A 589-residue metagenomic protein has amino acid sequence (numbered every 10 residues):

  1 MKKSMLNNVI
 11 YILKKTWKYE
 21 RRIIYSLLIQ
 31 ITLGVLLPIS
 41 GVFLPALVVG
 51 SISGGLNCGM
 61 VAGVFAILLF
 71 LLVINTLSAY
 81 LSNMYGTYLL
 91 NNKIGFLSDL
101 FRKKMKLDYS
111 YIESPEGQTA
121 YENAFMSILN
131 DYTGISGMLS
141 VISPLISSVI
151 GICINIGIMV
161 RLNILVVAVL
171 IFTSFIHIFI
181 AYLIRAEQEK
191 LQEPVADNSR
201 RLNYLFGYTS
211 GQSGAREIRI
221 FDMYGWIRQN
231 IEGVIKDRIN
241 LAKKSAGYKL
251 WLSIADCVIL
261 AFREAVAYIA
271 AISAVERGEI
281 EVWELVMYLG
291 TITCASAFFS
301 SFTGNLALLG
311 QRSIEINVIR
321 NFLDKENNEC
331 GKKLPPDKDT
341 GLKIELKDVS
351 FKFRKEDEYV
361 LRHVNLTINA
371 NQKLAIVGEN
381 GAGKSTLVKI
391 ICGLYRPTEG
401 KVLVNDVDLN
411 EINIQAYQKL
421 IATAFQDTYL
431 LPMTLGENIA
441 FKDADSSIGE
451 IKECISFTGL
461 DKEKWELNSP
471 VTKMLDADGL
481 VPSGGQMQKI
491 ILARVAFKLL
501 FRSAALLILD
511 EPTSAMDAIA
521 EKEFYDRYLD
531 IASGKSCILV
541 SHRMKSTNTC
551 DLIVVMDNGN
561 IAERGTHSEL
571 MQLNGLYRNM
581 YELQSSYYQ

Functional and structural regions predicted by a protein language model:
M1-I10, L90-S136, N198-L241, S313-D324: Extended non-transmembrane interhelical loops and adjacent amphipathic helices of multipass membrane proteins
M1-L37, M60-A62, L81, Y85 (+7 more regions): Membrane-integrated ABC transporters
K18-R21, F125-M138, K190-D197, G207-S210 (+5 more regions): An intracellular "coupling" helix at the cytosolic face of ABC transporter transmembrane type-1 domains
I24-L77, N155-Q188, F262-I269, S273-V282 (+1 more regions): Transmembrane helix-loop-helix hairpins at lipid-water interfaces of multipass membrane proteins, especially the type-1
Y121, L460-I490, R494-P512, Y587-Y588: ABC-fold ATPase nucleotide-binding domain signature/coupling loops
M223, A267, Y288-D324: Cytosolic ends of transmembrane helices, especially the final helix of ABC transmembrane type-1 domains
C392: Helix-to-loop junction immediately C-terminal to a conserved catalytic motif
D526, G534, L539, R543 (+1 more regions): C-terminal portion of ABC ATPase nucleotide-binding domains
